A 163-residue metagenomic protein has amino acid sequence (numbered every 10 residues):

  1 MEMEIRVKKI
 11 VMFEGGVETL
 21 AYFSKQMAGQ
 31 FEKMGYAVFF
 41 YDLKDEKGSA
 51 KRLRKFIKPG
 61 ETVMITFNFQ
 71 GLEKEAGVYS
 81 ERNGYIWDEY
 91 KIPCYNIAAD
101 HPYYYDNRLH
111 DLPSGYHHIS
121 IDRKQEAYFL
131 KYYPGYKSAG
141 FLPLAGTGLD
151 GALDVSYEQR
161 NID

Functional and structural regions predicted by a protein language model:
M1-R6, L53-F56, G151-N161: Short boundary motifs at domain starts and secondary-structure transition points
E2-V17: Nucleotide-activated donor-dependent transferases that construct or modify glycoconjugates
V7, K25, G115, N161-I162: A structure-centric signal for secondary-structure junctions around beta-strands
F13, L20-Y132, D150-G151: Extended catalytic core of nucleotide-activated donor transferases of GT-like folds
E14-V17, F23, K137-D163: Nucleotide-sugar donor-binding catalytic core of glycosyltransferases
